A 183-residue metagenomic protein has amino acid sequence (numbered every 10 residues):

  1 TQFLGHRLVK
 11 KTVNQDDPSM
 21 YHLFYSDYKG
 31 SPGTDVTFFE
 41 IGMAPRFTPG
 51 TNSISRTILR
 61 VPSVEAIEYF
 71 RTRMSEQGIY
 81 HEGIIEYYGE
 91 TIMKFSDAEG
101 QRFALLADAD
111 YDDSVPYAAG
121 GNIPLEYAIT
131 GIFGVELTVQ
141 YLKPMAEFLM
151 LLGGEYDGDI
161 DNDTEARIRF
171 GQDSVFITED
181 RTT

Functional and structural regions predicted by a protein language model:
T1-Q2, T12-Q15, G30-P32, I41-M43 (+4 more regions): Vicinal oxygen chelate
G5: Ligand-binding pocket scaffold of soluble enzyme catalytic domains
T12, Y21-H22, E68-G134, G158-R181: Vicinal oxygen chelate
S19, S53-S55, G131: Residues that flank catalytic or metal-binding motifs in active/ligand-binding sites
F24-D27: N-terminal low-complexity or amphipathic/hydrophobic leaders
G154: Active-site/ligand-binding surface loops and adjacent short beta/alpha elements that line catalytic pockets across
